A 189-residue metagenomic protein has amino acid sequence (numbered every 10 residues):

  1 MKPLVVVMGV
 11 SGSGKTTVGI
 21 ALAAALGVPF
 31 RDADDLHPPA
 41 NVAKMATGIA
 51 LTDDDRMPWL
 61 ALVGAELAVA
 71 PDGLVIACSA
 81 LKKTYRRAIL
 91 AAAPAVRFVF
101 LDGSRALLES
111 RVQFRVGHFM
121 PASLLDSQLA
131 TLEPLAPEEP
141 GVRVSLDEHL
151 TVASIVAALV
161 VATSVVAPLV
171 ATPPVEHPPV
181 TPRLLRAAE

Functional and structural regions predicted by a protein language model:
V7: Hydrophobic anchor at the beta1->P-loop junction of P-loop NTPases
V10: P-loop (Walker A) phosphate-binding loop of NTP-binding proteins
S13, I20-A65: Conserved substrate/cofactor phosphate-moiety recognition/catalytic segment in nucleotide-dependent phosphotransferases
A70-L74, V96-R97: Loop/turn-to-beta-strand initiation segments
A92-V112: Conserved phosphate-donor/acceptor-positioning beta-strand/loop module used by diverse small-molecule
F114-A157: Small-molecule kinase domains that catalyze NTP-dependent phosphoryl transfer to phosphate-bearing small molecules
A162, A167-T172, P182: Intrinsic, low-complexity polybasic segments
